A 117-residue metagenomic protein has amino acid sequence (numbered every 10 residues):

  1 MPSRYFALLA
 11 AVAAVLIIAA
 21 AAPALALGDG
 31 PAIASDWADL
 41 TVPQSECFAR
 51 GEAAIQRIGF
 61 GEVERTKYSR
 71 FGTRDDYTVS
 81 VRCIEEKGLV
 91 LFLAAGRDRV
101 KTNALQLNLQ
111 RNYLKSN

Functional and structural regions predicted by a protein language model:
M1-A10: Bacterial N-terminal signal peptides that target proteins for export
A10-A20: Bacterial N-terminal signal peptides
A22-A32, F71-T78: Compositionally biased P/S/T/G-rich terminal and signal peptide-adjacent segments that lie outside catalytic cores
A24-I58: Terminal, regulation- and interaction-focused segments at domain boundaries
E46-F48, R82-E86: Sequence contexts marking disulfide-bonded cysteines in secreted/extracellular proteins
G51-E62, L109-N117: Sec/Tat-exported extracytoplasmic proteins
I58-T78: A cross-family detector of function-defining hotspots
E85-N117: C-terminal basic regulatory modules in eukaryotic proteins
